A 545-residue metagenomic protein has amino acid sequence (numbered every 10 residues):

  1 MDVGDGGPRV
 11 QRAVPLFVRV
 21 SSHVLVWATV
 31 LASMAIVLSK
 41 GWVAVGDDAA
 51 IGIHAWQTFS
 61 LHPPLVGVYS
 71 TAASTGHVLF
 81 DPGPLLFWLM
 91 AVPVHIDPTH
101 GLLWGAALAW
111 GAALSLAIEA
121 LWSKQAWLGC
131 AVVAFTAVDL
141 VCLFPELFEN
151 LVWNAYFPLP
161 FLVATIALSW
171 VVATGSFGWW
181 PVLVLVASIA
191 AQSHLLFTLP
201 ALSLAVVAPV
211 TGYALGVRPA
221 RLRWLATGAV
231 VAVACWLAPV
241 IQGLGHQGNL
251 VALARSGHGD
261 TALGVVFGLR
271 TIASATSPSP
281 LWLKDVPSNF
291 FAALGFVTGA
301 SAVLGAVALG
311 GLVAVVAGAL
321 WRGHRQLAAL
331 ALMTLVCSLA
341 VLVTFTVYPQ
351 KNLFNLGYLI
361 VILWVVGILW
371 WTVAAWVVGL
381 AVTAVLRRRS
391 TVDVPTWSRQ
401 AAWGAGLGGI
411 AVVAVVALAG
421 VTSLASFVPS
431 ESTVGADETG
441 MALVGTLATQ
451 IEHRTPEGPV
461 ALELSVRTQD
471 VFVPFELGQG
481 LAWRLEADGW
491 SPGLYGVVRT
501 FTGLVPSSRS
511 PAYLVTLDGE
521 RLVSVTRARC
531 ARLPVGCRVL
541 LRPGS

Functional and structural regions predicted by a protein language model:
G4-G6, L199-V233, S491-G493, V497: Perimembrane helix-loop-helix junctions
R12-L16, L121-C130, S176, Y213-A226 (+1 more regions): Membrane-interface helix-loop-helix junctions at transmembrane boundaries of multi-pass membrane enzymes, predominantly
A50-T58, A73-P98, W282-V286: Short hydrophobic/aromatic helix or loop-helix immediately within or flanking a transmembrane segment in polytopic
H54-L61, G216, R223-V307: Transmembrane-lumen/periplasm boundary regions of multi-pass, lipid-linked membrane glycan transferases
P84-W88, H95-A113, F148-N154, S301-V307: Loop-to-helix entry region of an early transmembrane alpha helix in multi-pass inner-membrane enzymes
H100, W104-A126, A164, A314-A319: Transmembrane-helix motifs of polytopic, lipid-linked glycan transferases
L116, F157-T174, L183-A187, W370: Specific aromatic-rich, kink-prone transmembrane helix
I166, W180-V206, V231-A234: Membrane-interface alpha helices of multi-pass inner-membrane proteins
